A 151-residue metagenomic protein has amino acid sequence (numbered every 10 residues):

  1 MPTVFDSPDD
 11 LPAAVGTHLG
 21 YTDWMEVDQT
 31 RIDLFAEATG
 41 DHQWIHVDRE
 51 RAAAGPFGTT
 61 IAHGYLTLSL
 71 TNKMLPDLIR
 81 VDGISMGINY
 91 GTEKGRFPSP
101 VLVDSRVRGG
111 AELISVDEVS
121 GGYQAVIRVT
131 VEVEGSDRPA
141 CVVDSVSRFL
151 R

Functional and structural regions predicted by a protein language model:
M1-A13, P100-R151: HotDog/MaoC-like acyl-thioester-processing domains
M1-A62, I79: Catalytic strand-loop segment that frames the active site of acyl-thioester-processing enzymes
T17, Y21-D23, R31, D41 (+3 more regions): A generic structural signal for short beta-strands and their flanking turns/coil linkers
G20, W24-E26, R96, L102 (+1 more regions): Generic structural detector for well-ordered beta-strands
D33-A36, L68-N72: Predominant activation on well-ordered alpha-helical scaffold segments within soluble catalytic domains
G55-A62, S69-G110: Hydrophobic beta-strand-centered segment that forms part of the acyl-chain substrate-binding groove
G64-L66, A140: An amphipathic alpha-helix/helix-turn recognition signal
